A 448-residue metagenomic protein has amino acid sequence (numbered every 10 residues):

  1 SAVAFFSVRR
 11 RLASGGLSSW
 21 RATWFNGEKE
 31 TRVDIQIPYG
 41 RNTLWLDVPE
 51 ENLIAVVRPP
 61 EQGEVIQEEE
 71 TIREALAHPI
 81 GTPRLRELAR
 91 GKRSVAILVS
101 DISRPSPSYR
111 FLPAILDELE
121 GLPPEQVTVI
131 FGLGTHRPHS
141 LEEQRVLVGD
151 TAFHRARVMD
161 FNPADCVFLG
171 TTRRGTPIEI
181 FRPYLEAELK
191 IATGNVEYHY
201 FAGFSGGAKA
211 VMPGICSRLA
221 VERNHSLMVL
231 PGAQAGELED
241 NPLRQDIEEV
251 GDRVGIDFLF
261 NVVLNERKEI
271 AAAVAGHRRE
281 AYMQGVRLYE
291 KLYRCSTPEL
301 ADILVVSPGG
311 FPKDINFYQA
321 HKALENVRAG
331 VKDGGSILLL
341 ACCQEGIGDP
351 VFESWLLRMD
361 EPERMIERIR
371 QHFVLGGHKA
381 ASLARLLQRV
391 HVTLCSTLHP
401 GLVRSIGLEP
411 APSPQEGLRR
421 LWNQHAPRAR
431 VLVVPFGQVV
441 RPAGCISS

Functional and structural regions predicted by a protein language model:
E30-A75: N-terminal amphipathic/basic leader segments beginning at the initiator methionine
I80-A96, G121-P124, V254, C295-I303 (+2 more regions): Glycine-rich phosphate/diphosphate-binding loops that line cofactor/substrate pockets in enzymes
S94-P105, T128-G134, V305-S307: Short glycine-rich or small-residue beta-strand-to-loop segments that form or flank ligand, phosphate, metal/Fe-S
P105-P123, A320-G330: Histidine-anchored nucleotide/phosphate-binding helix
H139-F204: An acidic, phosphate/nucleotide-engaging active-site surface
Q234-F311: Membrane-embedded hairpin module used as a gating/binding unit in multi-pass transport and secretion proteins
D314-T393: C-terminal catalytic subdomain
G377-Q438, I446: Internal helix-turn-beta structural module
